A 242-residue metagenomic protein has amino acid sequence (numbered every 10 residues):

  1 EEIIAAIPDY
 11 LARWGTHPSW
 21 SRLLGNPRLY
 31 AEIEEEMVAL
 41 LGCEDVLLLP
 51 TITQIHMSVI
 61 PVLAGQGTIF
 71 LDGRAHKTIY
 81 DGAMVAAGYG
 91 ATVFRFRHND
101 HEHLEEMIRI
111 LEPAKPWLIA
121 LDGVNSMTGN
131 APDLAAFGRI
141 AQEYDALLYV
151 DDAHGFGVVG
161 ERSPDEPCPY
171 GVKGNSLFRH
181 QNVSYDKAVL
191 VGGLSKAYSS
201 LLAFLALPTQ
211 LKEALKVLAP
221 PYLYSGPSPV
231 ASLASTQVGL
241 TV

Functional and structural regions predicted by a protein language model:
I4-T51: Conserved N-terminal alpha-helix of the aminotransferase class I/II PLP-enzyme fold
L23-P27, K77, H101-E102, V124-T128 (+2 more regions): Short, small-residue-enriched loops and turns at beta-alpha junctions that line or gate enzyme active sites
I60-K77: Conserved PLP-anchoring active-site segment centered on the Schiff-base-forming lysine
T78-G88: Active-site-proximal loop->helix
F94-V150: Active-site phosphate-binding strand-loop segment of PLP-dependent enzymes
A120-L134, A146-R179: Conserved PLP phosphate-binding loop immediately N-terminal to the Schiff-base lysine helix in PLP-dependent enzymes
V183-Y185, V189-V242: Conserved core segment of the aminotransferase class I/II
